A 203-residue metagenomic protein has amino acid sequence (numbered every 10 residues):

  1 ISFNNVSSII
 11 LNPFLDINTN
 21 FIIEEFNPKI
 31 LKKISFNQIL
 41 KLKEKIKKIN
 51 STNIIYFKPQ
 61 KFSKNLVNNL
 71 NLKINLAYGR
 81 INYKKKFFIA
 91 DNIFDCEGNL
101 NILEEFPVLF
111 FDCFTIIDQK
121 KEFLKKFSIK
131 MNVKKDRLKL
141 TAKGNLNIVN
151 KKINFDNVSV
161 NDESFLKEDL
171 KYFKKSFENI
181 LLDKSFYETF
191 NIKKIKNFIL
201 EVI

Functional and structural regions predicted by a protein language model:
I1-I203: Membrane-proximal interfacial segments on either side of biological membranes
